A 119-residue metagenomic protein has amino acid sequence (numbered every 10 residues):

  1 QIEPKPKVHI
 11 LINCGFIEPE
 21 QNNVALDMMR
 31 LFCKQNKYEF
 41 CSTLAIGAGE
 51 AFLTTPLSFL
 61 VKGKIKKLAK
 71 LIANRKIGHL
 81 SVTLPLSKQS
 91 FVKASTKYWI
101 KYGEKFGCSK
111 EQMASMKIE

Functional and structural regions predicted by a protein language model:
Q1-K37: Helix-loop-strand module that forms the ligand-binding subsite of alpha/beta enzymes
L44-E119: Glycine-rich phosphate/pyrophosphate-binding loop and the adjoining helix
